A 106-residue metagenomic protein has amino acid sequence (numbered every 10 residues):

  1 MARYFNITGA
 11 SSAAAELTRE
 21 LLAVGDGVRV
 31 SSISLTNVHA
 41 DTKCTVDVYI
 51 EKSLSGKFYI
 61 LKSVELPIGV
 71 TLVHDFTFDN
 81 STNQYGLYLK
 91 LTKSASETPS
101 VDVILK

Functional and structural regions predicted by a protein language model:
M1-V28, S32, K90-K106: C-terminal interaction-tip segments
G9-A10, Y59-P67: Solvent-exposed serine/threonine-rich low-complexity stretches and specific carbohydrate-binding patches
R29, A40-C44, N83, E97-P99: Short loop/turn segments at connectors of secondary-structure elements within structured domains
L35-A40, S94: Short solvent-exposed strand-capping/beta-turn motif centered on an Asx-Ser/Thr pair
A40-L61: Short, surface-exposed beta-strand/strand-loop-strand elements in extracellular ectodomains
V48-I50, L61, D75-T77, K90-T92: Beta-strand-rich, repetitive solenoid scaffolds
I68-G86: Beta-sandwich interaction modules
